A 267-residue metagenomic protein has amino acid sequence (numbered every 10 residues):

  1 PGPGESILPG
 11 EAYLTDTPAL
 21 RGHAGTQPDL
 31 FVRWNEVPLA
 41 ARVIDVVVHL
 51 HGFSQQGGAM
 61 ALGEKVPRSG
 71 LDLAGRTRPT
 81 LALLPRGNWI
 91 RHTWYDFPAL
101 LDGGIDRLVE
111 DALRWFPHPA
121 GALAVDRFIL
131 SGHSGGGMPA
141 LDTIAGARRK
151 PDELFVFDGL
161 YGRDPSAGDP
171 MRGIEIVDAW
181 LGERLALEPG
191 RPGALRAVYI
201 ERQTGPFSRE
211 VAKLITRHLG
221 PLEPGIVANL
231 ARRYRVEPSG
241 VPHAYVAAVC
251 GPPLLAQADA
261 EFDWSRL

Functional and structural regions predicted by a protein language model:
P1-V46, T80, I176-A179, L222-R232: A domain-start/cap signature at the N-terminus of enzymes
R42-V46, T77-A82, A124-R127, R148-E153 (+1 more regions): Loop/turn elements at helix/coil->beta-strand transitions in domains of secreted/extracellular proteins
V43-L113: Active-site machinery of serine-nucleophile hydrolases
G87, F155-D164, I200-Q203: Active-site nucleophile loop of the alpha/beta-hydrolase fold
G121-S134: Alpha/beta-hydrolase fold nucleophile elbow
G137-R148: Short glycine-enriched nucleophile-adjacent loop and the immediately C-terminal alpha-helix near the catalytic center
L160-L185: Flexible "cap/lid" loop of the alpha/beta hydrolase fold
R196-L267: C-terminal catalytic histidine-bearing segment of alpha/beta-hydrolase fold enzymes
